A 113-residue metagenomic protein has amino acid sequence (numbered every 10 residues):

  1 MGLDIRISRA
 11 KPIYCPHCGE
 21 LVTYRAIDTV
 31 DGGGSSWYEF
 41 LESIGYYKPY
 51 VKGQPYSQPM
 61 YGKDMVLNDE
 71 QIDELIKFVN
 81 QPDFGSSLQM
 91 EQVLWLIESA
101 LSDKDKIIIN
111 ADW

Functional and structural regions predicted by a protein language model:
M1-I108, D112-W113: Acidic (Asp/Glu-rich) sequence patches and key acidic residues that form negatively charged surfaces used
